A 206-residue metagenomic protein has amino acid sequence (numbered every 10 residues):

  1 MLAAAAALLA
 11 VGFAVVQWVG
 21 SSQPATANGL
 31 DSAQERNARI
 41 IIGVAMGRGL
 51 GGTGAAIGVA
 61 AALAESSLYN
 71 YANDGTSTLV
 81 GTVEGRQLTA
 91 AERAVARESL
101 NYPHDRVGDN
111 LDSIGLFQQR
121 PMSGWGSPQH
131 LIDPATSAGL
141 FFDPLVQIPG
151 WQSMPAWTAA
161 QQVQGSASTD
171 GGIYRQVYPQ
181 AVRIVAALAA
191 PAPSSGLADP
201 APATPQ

Functional and structural regions predicted by a protein language model:
M1-A5: N-terminal Sec-pathway targeting helices
A7-F13, G165-S166, D170: Charged, low-complexity, intrinsically disordered terminal regions
L9-G29: C-terminal region of N-terminal signal peptides and the immediate post-cleavage residues of exported proteins
P24-S67: Export/targeting segments at the very N-terminus of extracytoplasmic proteins
N28-G29, A33, S67-Q152: Peptidoglycan-targeting cell-wall enzymes and recognition modules
R48-G58, N70-S77, Q147-A160, G196: Surface-exposed patches in mature extracellular/periplasmic domains of secreted proteins
E65-N73, S168-R175: Secretory-pathway/luminal and periplasmic proteins that interact with or process carbohydrate-rich
D109-P205: Catalytic and binding regions of secreted/periplasmic enzymes and modules that target cell-wall glycans
